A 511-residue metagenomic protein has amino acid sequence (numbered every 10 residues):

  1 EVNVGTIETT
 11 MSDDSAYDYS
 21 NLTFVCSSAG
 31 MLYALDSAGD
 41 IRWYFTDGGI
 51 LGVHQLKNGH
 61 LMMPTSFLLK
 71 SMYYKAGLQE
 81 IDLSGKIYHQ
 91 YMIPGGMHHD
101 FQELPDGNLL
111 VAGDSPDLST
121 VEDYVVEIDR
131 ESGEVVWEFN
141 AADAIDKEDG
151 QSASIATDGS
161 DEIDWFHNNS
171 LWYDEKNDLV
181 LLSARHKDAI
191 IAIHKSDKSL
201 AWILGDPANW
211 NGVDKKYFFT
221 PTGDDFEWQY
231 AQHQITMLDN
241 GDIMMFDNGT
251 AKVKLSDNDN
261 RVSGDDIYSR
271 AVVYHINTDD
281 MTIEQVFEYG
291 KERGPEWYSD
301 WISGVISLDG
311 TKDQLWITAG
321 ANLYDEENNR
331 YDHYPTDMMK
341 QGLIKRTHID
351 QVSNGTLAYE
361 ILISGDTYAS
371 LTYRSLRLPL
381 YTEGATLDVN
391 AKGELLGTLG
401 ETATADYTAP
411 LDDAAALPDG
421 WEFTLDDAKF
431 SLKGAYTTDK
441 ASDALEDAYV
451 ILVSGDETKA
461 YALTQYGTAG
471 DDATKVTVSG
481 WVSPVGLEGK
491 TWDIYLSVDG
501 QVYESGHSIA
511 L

Functional and structural regions predicted by a protein language model:
E1-L511: Histidine-/acidic-rich catalytic cores in large beta-rich domains
